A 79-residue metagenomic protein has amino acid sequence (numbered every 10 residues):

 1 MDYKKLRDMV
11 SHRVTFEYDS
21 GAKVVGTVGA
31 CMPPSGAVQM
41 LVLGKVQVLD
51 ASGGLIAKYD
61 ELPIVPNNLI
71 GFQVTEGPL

Functional and structural regions predicted by a protein language model:
M1-L79: Conserved RNA-binding domains used in RNP assembly and mRNA/RNA metabolism
